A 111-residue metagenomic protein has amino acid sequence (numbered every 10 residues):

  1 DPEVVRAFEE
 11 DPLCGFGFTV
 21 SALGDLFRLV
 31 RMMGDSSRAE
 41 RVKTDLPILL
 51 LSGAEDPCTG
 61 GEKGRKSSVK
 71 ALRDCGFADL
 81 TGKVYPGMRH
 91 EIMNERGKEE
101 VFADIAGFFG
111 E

Functional and structural regions predicted by a protein language model:
D1-L51: Alpha/beta-hydrolase
R6, E10, R28, K66 (+4 more regions): Replace "anionic and nucleotidyl ligands
P12, S52-A54, P86-R89: Short, histidine-centered active-site or binding-site loop motifs used for metal coordination, general acid-base
G15, P57-C58, E91-I92: Short strand->helix junction
A22, G61-R65, G97-V101: Residues at alpha-helix caps and immediate loop-helix transition turns in enzyme cores, especially N- and C-cap
P47-L50, A54-T81: Conserved loop-alpha-helix segment in the C-terminal half of the alpha/beta-hydrolase fold that carries the catalytic
C75, D79-E111: Catalytic active-site module of serine/aspartate enzymes centered on a nucleophile-bearing elbow/loop
